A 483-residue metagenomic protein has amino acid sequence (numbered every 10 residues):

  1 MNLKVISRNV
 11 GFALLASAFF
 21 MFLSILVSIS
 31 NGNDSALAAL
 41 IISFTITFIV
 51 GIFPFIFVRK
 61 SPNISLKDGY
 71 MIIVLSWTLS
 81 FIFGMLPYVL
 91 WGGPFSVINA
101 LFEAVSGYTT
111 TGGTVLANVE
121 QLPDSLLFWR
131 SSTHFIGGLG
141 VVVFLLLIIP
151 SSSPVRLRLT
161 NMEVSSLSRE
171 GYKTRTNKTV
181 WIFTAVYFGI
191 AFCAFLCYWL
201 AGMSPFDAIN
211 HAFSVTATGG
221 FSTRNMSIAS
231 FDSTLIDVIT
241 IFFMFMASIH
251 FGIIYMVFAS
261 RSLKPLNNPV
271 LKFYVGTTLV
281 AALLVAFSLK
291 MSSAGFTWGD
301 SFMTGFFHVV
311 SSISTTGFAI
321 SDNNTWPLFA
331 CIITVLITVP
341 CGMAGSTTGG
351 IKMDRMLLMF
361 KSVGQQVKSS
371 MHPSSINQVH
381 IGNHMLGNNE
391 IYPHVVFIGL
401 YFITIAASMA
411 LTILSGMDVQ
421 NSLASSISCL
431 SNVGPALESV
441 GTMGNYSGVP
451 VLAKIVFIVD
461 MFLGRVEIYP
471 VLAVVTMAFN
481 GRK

Functional and structural regions predicted by a protein language model:
M1-K483: Membrane-proximal intracellular helices of multi-pass ion channels
